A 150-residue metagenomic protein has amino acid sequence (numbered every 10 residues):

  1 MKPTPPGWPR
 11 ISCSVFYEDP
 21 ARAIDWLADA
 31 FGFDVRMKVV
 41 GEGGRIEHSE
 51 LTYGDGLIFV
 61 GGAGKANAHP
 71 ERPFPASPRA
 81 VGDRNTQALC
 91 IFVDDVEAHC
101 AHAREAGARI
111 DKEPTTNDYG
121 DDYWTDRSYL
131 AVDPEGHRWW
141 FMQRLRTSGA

Functional and structural regions predicted by a protein language model:
M1-S14, I24-D25, F31-V132, M142-A150: Vicinal oxygen chelate
F16-D19: Short, surface-exposed ligand-recognition loops at beta-strand->loop->(often short) alpha-helix junctions that present
